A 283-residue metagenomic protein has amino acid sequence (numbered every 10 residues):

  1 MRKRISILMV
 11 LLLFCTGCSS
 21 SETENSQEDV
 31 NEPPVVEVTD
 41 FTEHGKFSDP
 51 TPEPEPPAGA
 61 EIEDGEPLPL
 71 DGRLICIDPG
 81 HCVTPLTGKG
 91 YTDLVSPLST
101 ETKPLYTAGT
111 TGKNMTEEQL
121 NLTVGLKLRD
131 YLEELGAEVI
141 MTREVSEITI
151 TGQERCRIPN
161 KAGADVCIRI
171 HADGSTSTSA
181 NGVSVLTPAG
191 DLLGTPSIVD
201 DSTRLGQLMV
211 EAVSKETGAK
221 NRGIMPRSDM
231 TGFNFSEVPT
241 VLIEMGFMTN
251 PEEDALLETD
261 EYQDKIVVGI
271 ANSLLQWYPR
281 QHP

Functional and structural regions predicted by a protein language model:
R2-V10: Sec-dependent signal peptide recognition, specifically the positively charged N-region followed immediately by
F14-G17: C-terminal motif of bacterial Sec signal peptides marking the signal peptidase cleavage site
S21-L74: N-terminal, intrinsically disordered, polar/charged segments of Gram-positive cell-envelope systems that serve as
G59-C156, A189: Active-site histidine-acidic residue metal-binding/catalytic motifs, centered on HxH/HExxH-like signatures
H81-T84, M115-E117, V145-T149, A172-S177 (+4 more regions): Solvent-exposed loop/turn segments at secondary-structure junctions within structured extracellular/periplasmic domains
G152-D165, M230-S236: Mature extracellular/periplasmic domains of secretome proteins
R169-S177, L186, N221-P283: Active-site-adjacent mobile loop/cap segments within catalytic or ligand-binding domains
I198-P226: Active-site-adjacent substrate-binding region of metalloamidase/peptidase-like peptide-processing proteins
